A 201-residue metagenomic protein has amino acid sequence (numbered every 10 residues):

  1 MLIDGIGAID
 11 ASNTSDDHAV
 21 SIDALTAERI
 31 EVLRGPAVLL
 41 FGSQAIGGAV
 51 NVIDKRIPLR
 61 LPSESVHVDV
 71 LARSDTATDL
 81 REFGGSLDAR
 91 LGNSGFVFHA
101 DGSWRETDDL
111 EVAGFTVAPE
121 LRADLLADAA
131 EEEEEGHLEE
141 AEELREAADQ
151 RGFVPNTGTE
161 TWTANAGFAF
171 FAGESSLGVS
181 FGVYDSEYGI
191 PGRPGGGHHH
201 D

Functional and structural regions predicted by a protein language model:
I6-P36, L40: Short acidic/polar hinge/loop motifs at secondary-structure boundaries that mediate gating or recognition
I9, E106-D108, D185-E187: Feature marks short, surface-exposed loop/turn motifs that line or immediately flank catalytic pockets and channel
D16, S63, E111-V117, Y184 (+1 more regions): Outer-membrane beta-barrel translocator domains and adjoining extracellular loop/strand segments of Gram-negative
V20, S43, T76-L80, P155-T161 (+1 more regions): Transmembrane beta-barrel outer-membrane domains
R29-L33, A49-I57, L61-T76, R81-A147 (+3 more regions): Predominantly transmembrane beta-strands of Gram-negative outer membrane beta-barrel pores used for transport
P155-T161, E174-D201: Flexible loop and strand-edge segments within Gram-negative outer membrane beta-barrel domains
